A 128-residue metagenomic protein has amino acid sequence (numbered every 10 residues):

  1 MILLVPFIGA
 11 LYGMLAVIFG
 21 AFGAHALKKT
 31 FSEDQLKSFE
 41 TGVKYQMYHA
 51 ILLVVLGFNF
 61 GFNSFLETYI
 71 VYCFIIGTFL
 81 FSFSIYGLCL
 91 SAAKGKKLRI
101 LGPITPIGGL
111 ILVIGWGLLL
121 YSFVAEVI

Functional and structural regions predicted by a protein language model:
M1-L4, F31-E40, N59-Y69, A93-P103: Juxtamembrane loop-transmembrane helix junctions in multi-pass integral membrane proteins, especially the extracellular
M1-M14: Hydrophobic transmembrane alpha-helical segments in integral membrane proteins
L11-A21, K37-F62, I75-F83: Core segments of alpha-helical transmembrane spans in multipass integral membrane proteins
F19-F31: Hydrophobic transmembrane helix segments
F79-G95: Transmembrane alpha-helical segments of integral membrane proteins
R99-V113: Individual transmembrane alpha-helices with interfacial aromatic-anchor signatures
G117-I128: Juxtamembrane boundary at the C-terminal end of a transmembrane helix
